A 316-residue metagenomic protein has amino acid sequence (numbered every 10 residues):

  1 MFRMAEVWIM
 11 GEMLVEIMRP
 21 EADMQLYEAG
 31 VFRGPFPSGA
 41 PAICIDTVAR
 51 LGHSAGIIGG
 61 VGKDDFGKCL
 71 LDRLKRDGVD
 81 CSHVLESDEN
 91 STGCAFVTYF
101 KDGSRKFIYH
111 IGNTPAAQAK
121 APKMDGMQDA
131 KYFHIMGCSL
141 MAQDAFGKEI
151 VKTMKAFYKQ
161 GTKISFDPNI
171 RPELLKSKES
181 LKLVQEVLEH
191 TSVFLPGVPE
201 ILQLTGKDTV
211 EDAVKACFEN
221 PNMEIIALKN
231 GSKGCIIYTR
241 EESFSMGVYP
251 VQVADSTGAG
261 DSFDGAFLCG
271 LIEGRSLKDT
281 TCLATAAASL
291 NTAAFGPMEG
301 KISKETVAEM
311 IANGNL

Functional and structural regions predicted by a protein language model:
M1-V79, A254: Glycine-rich phosphate/adenosyl-contacting loop at the front of the ribokinase-like
F2, G126-Q128, Q185-L188, N220: A short, aliphatic-rich alpha-helical micro-motif
F2-W8, A156, G206, V210-L316: Conserved phosphate-binding/catalytic region of the ribokinase-like
M13, A40, C138, P168 (+1 more regions): Active-site metal-binding loops of divalent metal-dependent hydrolases
V48, G197, G260: Short, conserved phosphate/pyrophosphate- and ester-handling motifs at nucleotide-, phospho-/glycolipid
S54-G137, A308-L316: Conserved N-terminal subdomain of the carbohydrate kinase-like
Y132, C138-A216, K233-G234: Conserved beta-alpha-beta core of the PfkB/ribokinase-like small-molecule kinase fold
